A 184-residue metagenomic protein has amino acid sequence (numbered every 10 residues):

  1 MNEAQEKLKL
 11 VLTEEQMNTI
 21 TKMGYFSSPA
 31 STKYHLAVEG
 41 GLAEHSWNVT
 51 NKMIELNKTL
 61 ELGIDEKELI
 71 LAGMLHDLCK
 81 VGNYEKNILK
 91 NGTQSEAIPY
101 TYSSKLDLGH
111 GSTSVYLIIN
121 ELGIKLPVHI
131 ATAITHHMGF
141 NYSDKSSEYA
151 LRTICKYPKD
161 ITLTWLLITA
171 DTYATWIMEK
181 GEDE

Functional and structural regions predicted by a protein language model:
M1-S28, T32: Non-catalytic interface/linker regions that flank or bridge core catalytic/transmembrane domains
M17-K22, H35-W47: All-alpha helical catalytic cores of prenyl diphosphate-utilizing isoprenoid enzymes
A30-V38, E44, L56-K180: Divalent metal-dependent catalytic cores for phosphoryl transfer on phosphate-bearing substrates
D183-E184: Active-site or metal-binding loop neighborhoods of secreted/extracellular toxin and effector enzymes
